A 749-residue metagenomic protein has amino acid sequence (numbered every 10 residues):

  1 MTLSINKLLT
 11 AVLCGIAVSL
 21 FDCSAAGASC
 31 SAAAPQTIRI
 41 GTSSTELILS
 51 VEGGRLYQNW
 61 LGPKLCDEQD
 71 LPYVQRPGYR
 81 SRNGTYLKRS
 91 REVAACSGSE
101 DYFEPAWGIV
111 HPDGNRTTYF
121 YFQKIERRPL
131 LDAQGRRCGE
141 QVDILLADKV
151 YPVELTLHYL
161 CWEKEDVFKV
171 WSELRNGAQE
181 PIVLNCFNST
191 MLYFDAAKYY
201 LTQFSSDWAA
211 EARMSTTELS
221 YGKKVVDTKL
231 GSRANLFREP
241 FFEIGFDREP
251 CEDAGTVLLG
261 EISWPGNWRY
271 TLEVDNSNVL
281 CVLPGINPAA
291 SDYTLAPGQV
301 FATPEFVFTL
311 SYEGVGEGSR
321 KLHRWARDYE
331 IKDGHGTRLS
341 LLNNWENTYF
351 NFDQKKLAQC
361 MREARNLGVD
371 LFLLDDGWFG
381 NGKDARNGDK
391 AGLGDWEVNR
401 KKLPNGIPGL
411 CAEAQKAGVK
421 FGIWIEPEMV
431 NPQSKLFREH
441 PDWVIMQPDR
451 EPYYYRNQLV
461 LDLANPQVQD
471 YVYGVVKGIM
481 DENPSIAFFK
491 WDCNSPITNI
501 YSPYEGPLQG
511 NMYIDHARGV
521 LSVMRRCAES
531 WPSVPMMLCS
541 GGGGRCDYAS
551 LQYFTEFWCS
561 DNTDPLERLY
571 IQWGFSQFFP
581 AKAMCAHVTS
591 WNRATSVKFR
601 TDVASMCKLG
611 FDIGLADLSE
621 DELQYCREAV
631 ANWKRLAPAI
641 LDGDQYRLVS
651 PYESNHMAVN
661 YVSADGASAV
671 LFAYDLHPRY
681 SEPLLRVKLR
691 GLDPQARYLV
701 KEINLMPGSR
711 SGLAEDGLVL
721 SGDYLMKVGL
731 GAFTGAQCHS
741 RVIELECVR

Functional and structural regions predicted by a protein language model:
C30-G41, T45-I48, L56-E273, A289 (+1 more regions): Polysaccharide-binding surfaces and accessory modules of carbohydrate-active proteins
S44, F242, E252, S650-P694: Carbohydrate-binding surface patches
S44, S172, G298, L342 (+6 more regions): Conserved, mostly hydrophobic/aromatic
R89-S90, G98-Y121, P250-N267, T271 (+5 more regions): Glycine-rich, aromatic-flanked loop segments that form ligand/cofactor-binding clefts across common enzyme folds
T117-F122, Y293-Y312, C738-L745: Short Pro-Gly-centered flexible turn/kink motifs
D333-G474, N483, F488: Aromatic-lined carbohydrate-binding/catalytic grooves of carbohydrate-active enzymes
P404-G406, R438-H440, V444-K598, K608-I613 (+1 more regions): Active-site neighborhood of glycoside hydrolase catalytic domains
H677-R749: C-terminal beta-sandwich/jelly-roll accessory domains of carbohydrate-active enzymes
